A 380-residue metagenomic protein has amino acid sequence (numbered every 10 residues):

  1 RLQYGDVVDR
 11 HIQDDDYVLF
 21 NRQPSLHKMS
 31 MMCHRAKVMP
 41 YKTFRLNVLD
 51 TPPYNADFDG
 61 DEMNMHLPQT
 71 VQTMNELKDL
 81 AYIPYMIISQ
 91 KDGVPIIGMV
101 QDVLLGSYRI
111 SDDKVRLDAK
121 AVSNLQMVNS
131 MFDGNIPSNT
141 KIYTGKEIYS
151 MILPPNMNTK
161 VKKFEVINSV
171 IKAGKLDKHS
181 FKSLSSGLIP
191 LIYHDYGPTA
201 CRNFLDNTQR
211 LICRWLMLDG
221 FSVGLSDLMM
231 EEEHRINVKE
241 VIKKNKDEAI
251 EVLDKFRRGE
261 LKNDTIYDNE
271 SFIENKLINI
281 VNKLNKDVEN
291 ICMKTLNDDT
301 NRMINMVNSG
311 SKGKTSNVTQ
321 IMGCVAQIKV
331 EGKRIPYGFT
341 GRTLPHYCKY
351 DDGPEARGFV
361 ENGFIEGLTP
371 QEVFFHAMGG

Functional and structural regions predicted by a protein language model:
R1-S30, R35-A36, K172-A173: Extended, highly charged clamp/arch subdomains and adjacent linkers that form or line substrate-binding channels
L2-D6, L49, H194, I304: Short alpha-helical segments and helix-capping/turn motifs at coil-helix boundaries
Y4-G5, F164, S169, G310: Glycine-centered loop/turn motifs
V7-F20, P24, D264-M322: Gly/Pro-rich turn-and-neighbor structural signature
K28, C33-D264, N317-G380: Feature marking long nucleic-acid-engaging regions of large polymerase/nuclease enzymes
